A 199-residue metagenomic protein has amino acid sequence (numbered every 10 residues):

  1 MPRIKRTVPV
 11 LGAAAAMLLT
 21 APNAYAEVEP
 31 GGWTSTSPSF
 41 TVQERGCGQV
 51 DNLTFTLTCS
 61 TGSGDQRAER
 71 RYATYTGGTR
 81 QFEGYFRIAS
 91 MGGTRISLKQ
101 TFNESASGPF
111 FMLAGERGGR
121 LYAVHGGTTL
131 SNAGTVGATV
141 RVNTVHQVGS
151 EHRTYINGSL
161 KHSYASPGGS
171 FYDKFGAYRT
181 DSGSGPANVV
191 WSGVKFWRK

Functional and structural regions predicted by a protein language model:
M1-A26: Secretory targeting and sorting signals
V28-T36, R117-N143: Short, aromatic/His-centered strand-loop micro-motif at the edge of beta-sheets
G31-L53: Extracellular glycan-recognition surfaces and repeat-rich motifs
G48, N52-G118, R198: Secretory/extracellular carbohydrate-interaction modules and structurally similar beta-sandwich "look-alikes"
R71-F82, S131-A138, G169: Extracellular/lumenal carbohydrate-interaction signature centered on repeated Trp-anchored short motifs
A106-F111, T128-N132, S159-Y164: Surface-exposed loop/edge segments in extracytoplasmic proteins
V136-R153, N157: Localized edge beta-strand/strand-to-loop motifs within extracellular or lumenal beta-rich domains
Y164-K199: Flexible glycan-contacting loops in extracellular carbohydrate-active proteins
